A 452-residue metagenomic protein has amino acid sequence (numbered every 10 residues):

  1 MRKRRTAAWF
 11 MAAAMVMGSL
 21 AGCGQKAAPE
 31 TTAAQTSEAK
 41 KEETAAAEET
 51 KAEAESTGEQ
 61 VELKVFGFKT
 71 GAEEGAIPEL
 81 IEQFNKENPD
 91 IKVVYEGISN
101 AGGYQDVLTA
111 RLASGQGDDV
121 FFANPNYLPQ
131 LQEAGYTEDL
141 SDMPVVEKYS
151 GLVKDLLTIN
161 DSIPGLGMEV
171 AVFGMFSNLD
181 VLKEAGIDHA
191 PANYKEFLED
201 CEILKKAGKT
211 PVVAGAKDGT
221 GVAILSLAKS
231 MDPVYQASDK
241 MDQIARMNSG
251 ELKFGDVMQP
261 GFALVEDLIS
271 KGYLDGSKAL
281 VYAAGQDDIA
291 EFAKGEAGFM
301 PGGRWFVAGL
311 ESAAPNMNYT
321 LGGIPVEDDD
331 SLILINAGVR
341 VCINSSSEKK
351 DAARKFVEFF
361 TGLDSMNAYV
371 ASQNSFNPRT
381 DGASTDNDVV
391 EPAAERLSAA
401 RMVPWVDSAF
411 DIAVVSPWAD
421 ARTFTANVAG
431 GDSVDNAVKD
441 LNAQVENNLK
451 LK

Functional and structural regions predicted by a protein language model:
R5-W9, C23-P129, V146, H189 (+8 more regions): Conserved N-terminal structural module of periplasmic/extracytoplasmic solute-binding proteins
G18-G22: C-terminal motif of bacterial Sec signal peptides marking the signal peptidase cleavage site
E82, K86-E87, K92, D161 (+3 more regions): Extracytoplasmic/periplasmic substrate-recognition and gating elements
P125-G174, L179-K183, L198, L204 (+3 more regions): Hinge/lid segment of periplasmic solute-binding proteins
P129-Y136, K154-A190, K209, A216-R246 (+3 more regions): Periplasmic solute-binding protein
E138-Y149, P233-P260, S312-A313, V326-I333 (+2 more regions): Short, solvent-exposed loop/beta-turn-alpha elements that line the ligand-binding surface or hinge of extracytoplasmic
I203, M247-K278: Glycine-centered hinge/linker elements that transmit conformational signals in sensory and ligand-binding systems
S375-P378, P392-L451: C-terminal capping/gating helix-and-loop segments adjacent to ligand/active sites or protein-protein/ligand interfaces
